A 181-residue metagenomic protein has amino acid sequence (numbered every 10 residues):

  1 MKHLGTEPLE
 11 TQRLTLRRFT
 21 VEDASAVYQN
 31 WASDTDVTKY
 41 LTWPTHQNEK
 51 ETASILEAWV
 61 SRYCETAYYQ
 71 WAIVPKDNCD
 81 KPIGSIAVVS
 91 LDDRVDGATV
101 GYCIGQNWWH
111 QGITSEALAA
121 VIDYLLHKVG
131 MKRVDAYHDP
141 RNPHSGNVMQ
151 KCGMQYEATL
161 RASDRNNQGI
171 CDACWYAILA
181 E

Functional and structural regions predicted by a protein language model:
M1-A26, N30-D36, Q70-E181: Acyl-donor (CoA/ACP) binding surface of acyl/acetyltransferases
T38-A58, Y69: Conserved GNAT-fold acetyl-CoA-binding loop/helix
H46-E49, W59-S61, V74-P75, I104-G105: Juxtamembrane/interface motifs at transmembrane-helix termini
R62-A67: Short loop/turn motifs at secondary-structure junctions and domain boundaries
